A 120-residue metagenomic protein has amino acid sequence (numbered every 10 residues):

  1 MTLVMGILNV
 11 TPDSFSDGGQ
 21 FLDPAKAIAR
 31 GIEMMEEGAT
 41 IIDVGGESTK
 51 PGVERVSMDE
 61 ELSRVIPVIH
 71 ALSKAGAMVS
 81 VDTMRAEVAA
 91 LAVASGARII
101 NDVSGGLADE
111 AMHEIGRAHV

Functional and structural regions predicted by a protein language model:
M1-P12: N-terminal amphipathic alpha-helix/helix-capping segment at the start of soluble metabolic enzymes
L8, M34, G38, D82 (+3 more regions): Conserved, mostly hydrophobic/aromatic
V10-A29, E54-R55, M78-S80: Active-site mouth loops of central-metabolism enzymes
V10-S16, S48-G52, S95, V103-R117: Conserved anion-binding
S14-S16, T40-I66: Glycine-rich, proline-tolerant flexible connector loops at the mouths of alpha/beta enzymes
S16-E33, E60-S63, S104-E110: Glycine-rich anion/phosphate-binding loops
E54-A90, I115-R117: Alpha-helix-loop-beta-strand connector modules within alpha/beta enzyme cores
G76-M84, R98-A108: Catalytic beta/alpha-barrel core
